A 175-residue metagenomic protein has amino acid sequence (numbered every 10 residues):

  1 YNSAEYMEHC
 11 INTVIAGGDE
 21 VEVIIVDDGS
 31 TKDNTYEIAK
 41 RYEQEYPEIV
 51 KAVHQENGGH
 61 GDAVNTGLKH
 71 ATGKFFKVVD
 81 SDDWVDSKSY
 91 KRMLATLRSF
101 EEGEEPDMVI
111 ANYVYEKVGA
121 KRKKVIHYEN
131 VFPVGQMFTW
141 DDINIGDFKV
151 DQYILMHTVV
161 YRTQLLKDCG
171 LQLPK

Functional and structural regions predicted by a protein language model:
S3-A16: Short, well-formed alpha-helical segments that are part of the catalytic scaffolds of diverse glycosyltransferases
I15-I25, P47-K51: Short loop->beta transition adjacent to catalytic acidic/histidine clusters or analogous donor-positioning motifs
D27-E37, G59: A conserved acidic beta->alpha catalytic loop
N34, D83-T96: Acidic donor-binding/catalytic loop of UDP-sugar-dependent glycosyltransferases, especially processive GT2
Q55-A71: Glycine-rich, basic loop-to-helix element that forms the pyrophosphate-binding segment of sugar-nucleotide handling
F76: Short aromatic/hydrophobic "clamp" motif used to bind/position activated sugar donors
Y90-V125: Conserved donor NDP-sugar-binding/catalytic core segment of glycosyltransferases
F138-K175: Conserved nucleotide-sugar donor-binding catalytic segment
